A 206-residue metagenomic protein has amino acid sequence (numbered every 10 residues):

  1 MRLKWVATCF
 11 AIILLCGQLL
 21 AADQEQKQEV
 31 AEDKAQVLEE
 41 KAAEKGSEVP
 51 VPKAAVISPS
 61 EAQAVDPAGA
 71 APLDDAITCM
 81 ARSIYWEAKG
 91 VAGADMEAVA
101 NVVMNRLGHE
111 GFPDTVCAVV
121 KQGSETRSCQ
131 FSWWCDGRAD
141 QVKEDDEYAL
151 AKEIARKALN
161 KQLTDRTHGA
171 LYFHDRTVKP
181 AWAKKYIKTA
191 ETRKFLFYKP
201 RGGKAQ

Functional and structural regions predicted by a protein language model:
M1-D23: Sec-dependent N-terminal signal peptides
C9, A31-E32, D74, E125: Low-complexity, intrinsically disordered regions enriched in charged/polar residues
A22-Q24, E48, A54-Q206: Bacterial extracytoplasmic/cell-wall-associated proteins, especially those involved in peptidoglycan
Q24-K41, S58: Short N-terminal segments immediately surrounding and downstream of signal-peptide cleavage
